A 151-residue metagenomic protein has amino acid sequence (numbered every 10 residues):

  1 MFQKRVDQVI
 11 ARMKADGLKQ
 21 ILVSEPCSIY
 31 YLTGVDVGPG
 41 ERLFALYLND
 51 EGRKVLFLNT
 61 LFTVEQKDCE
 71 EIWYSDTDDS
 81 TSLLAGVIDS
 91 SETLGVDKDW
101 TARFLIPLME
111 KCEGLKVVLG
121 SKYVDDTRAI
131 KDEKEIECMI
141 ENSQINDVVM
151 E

Functional and structural regions predicted by a protein language model:
M1-V149: A composition/biophysics-driven feature that prefers long, compositionally simple stretches
